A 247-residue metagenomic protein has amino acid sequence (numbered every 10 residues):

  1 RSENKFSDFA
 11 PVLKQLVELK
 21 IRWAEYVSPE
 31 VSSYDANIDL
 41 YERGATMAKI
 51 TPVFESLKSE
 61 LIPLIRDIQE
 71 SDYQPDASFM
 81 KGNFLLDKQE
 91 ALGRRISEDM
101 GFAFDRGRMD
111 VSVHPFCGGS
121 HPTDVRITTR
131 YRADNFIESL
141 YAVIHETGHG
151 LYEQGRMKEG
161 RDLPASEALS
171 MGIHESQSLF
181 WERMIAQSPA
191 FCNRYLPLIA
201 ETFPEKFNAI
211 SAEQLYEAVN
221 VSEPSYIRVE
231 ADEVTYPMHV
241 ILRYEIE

Functional and structural regions predicted by a protein language model:
R1-F136: Contiguous, non-catalytic segments that form substrate-binding/exosite surfaces or channel walls
V12, L85, G119-T123, R132-L140 (+4 more regions): Secondary-structure capping and boundary motifs in well-ordered enzyme cores
S28, Y131, E138-K158, E175-E182 (+1 more regions): Active-site recognition of the HExxH zinc-binding catalytic motif
E42, I62, R66-Q69, Y73 (+5 more regions): Hydrophobic/aromatic-lined pockets within catalytic cores
Y73-F79, V125-A133, M157-A165, Y226-A231 (+1 more regions): Glycine- and acidic
D105-R106, E159-L163, A186-P197: Acidic/polar loop patches that form or flank catalytic/metal-binding clefts of enzymes that bind anionic ligands
C117-R126, G150-M157, A212-V221: Active-site-adjacent bridging/hinge elements
Q187-E247: Long, amphipathic alpha-helical stalk/connector segments used for oligomerization, subunit docking, or mechanical
